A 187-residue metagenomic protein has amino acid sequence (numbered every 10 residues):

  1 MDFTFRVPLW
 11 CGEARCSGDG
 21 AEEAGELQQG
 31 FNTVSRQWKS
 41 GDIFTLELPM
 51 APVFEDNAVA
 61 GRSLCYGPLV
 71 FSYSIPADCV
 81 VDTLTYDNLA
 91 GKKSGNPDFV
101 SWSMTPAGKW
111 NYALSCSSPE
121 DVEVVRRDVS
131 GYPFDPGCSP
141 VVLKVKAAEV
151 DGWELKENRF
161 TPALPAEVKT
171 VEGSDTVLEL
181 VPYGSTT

Functional and structural regions predicted by a protein language model:
M1, G20, L46-E47: Short secondary-structure boundary micro-motifs
M1-P8: Surface-exposed beta-strand/loop patches in extracellular or lumenal glycoproteins
D2, F31-T33, I43: Intrinsic-disorder/low-complexity, polar/charged segments enriched in Ser/Thr/Lys/Arg/Asp/Glu/Gln
F5, C16, F44-L46: Hydrophobic, well-ordered secondary-structure elements that form the walls of internal hydrophobic environments
C11-Q37, F54-V59: Solvent-exposed beta-strand/loop surfaces of large extracellular or lumenal domains
L27, R36, I43-T187: C-terminal beta-rich recognition modules with glycine/proline-rich loops and embedded aromatic residues
